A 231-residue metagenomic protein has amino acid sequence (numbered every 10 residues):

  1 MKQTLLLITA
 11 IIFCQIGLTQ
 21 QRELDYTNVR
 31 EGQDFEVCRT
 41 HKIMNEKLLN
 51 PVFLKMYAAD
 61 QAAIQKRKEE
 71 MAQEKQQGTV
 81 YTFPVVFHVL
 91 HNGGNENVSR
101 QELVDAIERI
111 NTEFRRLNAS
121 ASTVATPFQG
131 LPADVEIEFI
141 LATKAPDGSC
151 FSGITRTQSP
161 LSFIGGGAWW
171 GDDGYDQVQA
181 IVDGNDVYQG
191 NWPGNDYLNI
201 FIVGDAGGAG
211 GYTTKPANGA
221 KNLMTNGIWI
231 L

Functional and structural regions predicted by a protein language model:
M1-D25: Bacterial Sec-dependent N-terminal signal peptides
T4, I16, T27, A58 (+4 more regions): Compositionally biased, intrinsically disordered low-complexity regions enriched in proline and serine
Q20-N118: Primarily auto-inhibitory N-terminal propeptides
E108-L231: Metzincin-family zinc-dependent endopeptidase catalytic domain
